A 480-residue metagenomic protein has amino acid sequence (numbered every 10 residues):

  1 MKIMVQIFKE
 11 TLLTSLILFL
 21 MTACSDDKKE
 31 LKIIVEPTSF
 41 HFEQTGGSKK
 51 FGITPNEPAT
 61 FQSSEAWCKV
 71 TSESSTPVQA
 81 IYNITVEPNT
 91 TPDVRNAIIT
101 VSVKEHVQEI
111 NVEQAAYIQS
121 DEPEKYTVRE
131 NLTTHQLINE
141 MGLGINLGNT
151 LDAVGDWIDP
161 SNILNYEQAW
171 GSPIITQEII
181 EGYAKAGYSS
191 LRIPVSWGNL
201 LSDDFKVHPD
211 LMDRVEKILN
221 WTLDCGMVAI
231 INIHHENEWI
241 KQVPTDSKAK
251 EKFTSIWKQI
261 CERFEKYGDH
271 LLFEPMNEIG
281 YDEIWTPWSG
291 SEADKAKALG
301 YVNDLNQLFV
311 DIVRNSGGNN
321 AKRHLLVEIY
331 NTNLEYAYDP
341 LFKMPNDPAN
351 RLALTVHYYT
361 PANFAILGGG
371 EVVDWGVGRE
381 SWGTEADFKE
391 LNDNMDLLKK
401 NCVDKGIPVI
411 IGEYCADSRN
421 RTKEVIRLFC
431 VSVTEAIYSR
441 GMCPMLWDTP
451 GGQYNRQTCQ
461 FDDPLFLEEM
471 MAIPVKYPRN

Functional and structural regions predicted by a protein language model:
M21-H41, H106-K125: Bacterial Sec-dependent N-terminal signal peptides
I34-Q62: Solvent-exposed, low-complexity, repeat-rich "mucin-like" stalks and linkers
G52-N83: Surface-exposed binding patches on compact interaction domains or structured appendages
Y82, D93-E105: A short beta-strand micro-motif common to beta-rich folds, especially ectodomain repeats
I118-S190: N-terminal carbohydrate-binding accessory modules
Y126-T127, W170-L191, L201, F205-H234 (+3 more regions): An active-site-proximal structural segment forming one wall of the substrate-binding cleft that immediately precedes
E251-D387, D396-A416, S439-M442: Active-site region of glycoside hydrolase catalytic domains
E385-D463: Substrate-binding cleft of secreted/luminal carbohydrate-active enzymes
